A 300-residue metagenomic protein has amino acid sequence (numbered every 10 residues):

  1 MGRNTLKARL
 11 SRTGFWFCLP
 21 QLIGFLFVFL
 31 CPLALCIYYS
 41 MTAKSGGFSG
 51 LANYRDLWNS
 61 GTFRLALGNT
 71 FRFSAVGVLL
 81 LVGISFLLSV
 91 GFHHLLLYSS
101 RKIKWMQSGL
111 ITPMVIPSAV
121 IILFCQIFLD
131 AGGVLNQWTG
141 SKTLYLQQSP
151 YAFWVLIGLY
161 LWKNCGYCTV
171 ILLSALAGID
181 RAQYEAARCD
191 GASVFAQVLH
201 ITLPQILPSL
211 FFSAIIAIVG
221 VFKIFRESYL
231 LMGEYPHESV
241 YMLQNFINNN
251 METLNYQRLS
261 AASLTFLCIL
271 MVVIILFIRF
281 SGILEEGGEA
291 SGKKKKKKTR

Functional and structural regions predicted by a protein language model:
M1-N4, E286, K296-R300: Short, charged juxtamembrane terminal tails flanking transmembrane helices
K7-K294: A structural signal for multi-pass alpha-helical bundles of membrane permease subunits that mediate small-molecule
